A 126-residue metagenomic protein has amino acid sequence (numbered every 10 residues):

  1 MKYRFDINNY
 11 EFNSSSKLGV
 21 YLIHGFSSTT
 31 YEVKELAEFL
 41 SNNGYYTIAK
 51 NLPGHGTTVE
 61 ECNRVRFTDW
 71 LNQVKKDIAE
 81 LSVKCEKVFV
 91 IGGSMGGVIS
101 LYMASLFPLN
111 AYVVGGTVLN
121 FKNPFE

Functional and structural regions predicted by a protein language model:
K2-L18: Short beta-strand-to-loop junctions in surface cap/lid or active-site-entrance loops
Y21-G25: The conserved beta1-alpha1 loop
S27-E38: The serine-hydrolase catalytic nucleophile loop
A37-V59: Conserved alpha/beta-hydrolase
T58-K84, F89: Catalytic nucleophile-loop/oxyanion-hole region of alpha/beta-hydrolase and closely related hydrolase-like folds
V90-I91, Y112: Conserved alpha/beta-hydrolase fold motif
G92-G96, S100: Gly/Ala-rich beta-loop-alpha elbow adjacent to hydrolase catalytic centers
V113-P124: Active-site nucleophile loop of the alpha/beta-hydrolase fold
